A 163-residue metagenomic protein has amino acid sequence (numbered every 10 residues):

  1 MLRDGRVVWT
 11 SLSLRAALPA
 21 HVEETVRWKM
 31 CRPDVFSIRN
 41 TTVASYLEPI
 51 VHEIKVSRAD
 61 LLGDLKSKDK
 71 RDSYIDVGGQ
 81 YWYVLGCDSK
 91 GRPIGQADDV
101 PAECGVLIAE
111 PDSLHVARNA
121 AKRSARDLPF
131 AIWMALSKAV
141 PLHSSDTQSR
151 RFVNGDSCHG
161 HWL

Functional and structural regions predicted by a protein language model:
M1-G5, A16-A20, R39, A97-L163: Non-catalytic C-terminal interaction segments of nucleic acid-processing enzymes
L2-I50: Active-site metal-binding core of divalent-cation-utilizing nuclease and nuclease-like domains
L14-A17, T42, S57, D88-K90 (+1 more regions): Short, solvent-exposed loop/turn segments at secondary-structure junctions
E23-T25, N40, D69-D72, R92-A97: Catalytic micro-motifs at enzyme active sites that drive phosphoryl/nucleotidyl and oxygen chemistry
N40, L47-L65: Short beta-strand-loop-alpha-helix junction that forms the active-site gateway of nucleic-acid-processing nucleases
A44-S45, D60-L61, K90-I94, V116: Short catalytic/ligand-binding loop motif for oxyanion handling, primarily in non-cytosolic enzymes, centered on
L62-V77: Basic, amphipathic alpha-helical patches used to engage nucleic acids or provide basic targeting signals, exemplified
I75-D112: Nucleic-acid nuclease catalytic cores
